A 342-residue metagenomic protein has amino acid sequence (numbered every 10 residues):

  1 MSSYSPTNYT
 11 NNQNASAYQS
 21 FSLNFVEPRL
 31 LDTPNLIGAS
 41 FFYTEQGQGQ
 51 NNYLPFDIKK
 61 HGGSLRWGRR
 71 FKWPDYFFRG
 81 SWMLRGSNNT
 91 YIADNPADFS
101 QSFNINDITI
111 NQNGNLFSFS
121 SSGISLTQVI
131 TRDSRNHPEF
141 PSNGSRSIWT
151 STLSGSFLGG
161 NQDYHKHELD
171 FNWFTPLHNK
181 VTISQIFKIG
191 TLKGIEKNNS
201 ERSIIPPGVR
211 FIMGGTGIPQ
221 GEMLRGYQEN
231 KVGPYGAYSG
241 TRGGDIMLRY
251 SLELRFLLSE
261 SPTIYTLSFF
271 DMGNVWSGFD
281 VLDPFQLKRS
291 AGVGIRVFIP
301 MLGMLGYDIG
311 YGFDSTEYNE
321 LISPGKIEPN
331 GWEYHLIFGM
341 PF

Functional and structural regions predicted by a protein language model:
M1-E139, S145-I148, V181, R225-G226 (+5 more regions): Gram-negative/organellar outer-membrane beta-barrel architecture
T10-Q13, G159, G236-G244, F256-L257 (+3 more regions): Short, contiguous acidic/charged loop-to-helix segments that flank catalytic cores in large enzymes
G49-N51, N89-S100, N161, I195-I212 (+2 more regions): Outer-membrane beta-barrel and related beta-rich outer-membrane complex signature in Gram-negative bacteria
K59-G68, S147-G155, Q162-I195: Transmembrane beta-barrel strand/turn architecture of Gram-negative outer membrane proteins
S81-M83, I148-T150, S184-G190, L267-F269 (+1 more regions): Outer-envelope exported proteins of Gram-negative bacteria
V181-F269, S277: Extracytoplasmic gating/loop element in the C-terminal half of outer-membrane beta-barrel translocons and assembly
R225, G273-S290, S315: Outer-membrane beta-barrel transmembrane domain signature
